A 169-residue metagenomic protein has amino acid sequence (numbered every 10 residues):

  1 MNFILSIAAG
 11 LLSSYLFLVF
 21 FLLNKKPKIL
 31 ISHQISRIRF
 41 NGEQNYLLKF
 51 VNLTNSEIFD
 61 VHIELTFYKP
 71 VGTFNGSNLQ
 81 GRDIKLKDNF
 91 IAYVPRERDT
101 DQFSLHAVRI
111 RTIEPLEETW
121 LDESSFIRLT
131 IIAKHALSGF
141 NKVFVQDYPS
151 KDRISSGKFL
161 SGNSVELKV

Functional and structural regions predicted by a protein language model:
M1-L23: Membrane-embedded hydrophobic alpha-helical segments
S6-S13, P27, K87-Y93: A broad, low-specificity signal for short, low-complexity segments enriched in glycine/proline and polar/charged
L23, P27-I31: N-terminal ordered "arm"
L30-S32, S36-S161: Membrane-proximal, non-transmembrane interaction regions of membrane/secretory-pathway proteins
